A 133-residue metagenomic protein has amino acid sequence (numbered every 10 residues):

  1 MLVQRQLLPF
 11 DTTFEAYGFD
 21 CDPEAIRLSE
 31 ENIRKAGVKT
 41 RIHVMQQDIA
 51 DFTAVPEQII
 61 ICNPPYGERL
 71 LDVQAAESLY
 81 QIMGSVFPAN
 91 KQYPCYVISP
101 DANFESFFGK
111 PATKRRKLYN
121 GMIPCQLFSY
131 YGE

Functional and structural regions predicted by a protein language model:
M1-E133: Class I S-adenosyl-L-methionine-dependent methyltransferase catalytic core
